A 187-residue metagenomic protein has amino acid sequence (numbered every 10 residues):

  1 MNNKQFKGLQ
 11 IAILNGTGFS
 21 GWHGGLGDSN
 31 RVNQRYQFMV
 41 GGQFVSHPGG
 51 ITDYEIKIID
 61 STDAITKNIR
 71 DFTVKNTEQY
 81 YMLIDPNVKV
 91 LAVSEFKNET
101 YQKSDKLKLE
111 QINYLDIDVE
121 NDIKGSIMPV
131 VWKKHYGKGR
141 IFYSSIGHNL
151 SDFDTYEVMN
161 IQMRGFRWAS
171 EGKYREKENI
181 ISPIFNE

Functional and structural regions predicted by a protein language model:
M1-N30, K138, S144: Short alpha-beta junction capping motif
N2, G42-G137: Catalytic beta-strand/loop cores that center a nucleophilic Ser/Cys/Thr and support acyl-enzyme chemistry
G8, N30, Q34, F38 (+3 more regions): A structural signal for well-ordered alpha-helical segments within the folded catalytic domains of diverse enzymes
S20-W22, G27-V32, H47, E99-Y101 (+1 more regions): Short catalytic/ligand-binding loop motif for oxyanion handling, primarily in non-cytosolic enzymes, centered on
G21, G25-N30, T52-D60, S144 (+2 more regions): Low-complexity, flexible helical/coil segments
G24, V93-E95, S145-G147: Short, well-ordered beta-to-alpha junction loops that form the rim of enzyme active sites and present histidine/acidic
R35-Q43, F72-V88, G147, M159-Y174: Oxidoreductase and adenylate-handling cofactor-binding alpha/beta cores
E99-T100, D105-E187: Extracellular ligand-binding/catalytic regions of CAZymes and related secreted enzymes and adhesion modules
